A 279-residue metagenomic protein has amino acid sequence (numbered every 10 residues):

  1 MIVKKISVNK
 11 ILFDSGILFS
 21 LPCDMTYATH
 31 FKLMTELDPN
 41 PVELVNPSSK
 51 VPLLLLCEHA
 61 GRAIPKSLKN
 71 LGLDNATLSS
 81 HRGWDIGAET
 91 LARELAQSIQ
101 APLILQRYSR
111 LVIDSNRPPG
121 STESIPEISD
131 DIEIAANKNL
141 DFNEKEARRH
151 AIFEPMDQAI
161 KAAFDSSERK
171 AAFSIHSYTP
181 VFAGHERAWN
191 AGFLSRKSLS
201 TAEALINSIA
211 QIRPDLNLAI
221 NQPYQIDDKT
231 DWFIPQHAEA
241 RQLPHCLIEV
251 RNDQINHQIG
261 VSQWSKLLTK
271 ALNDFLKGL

Functional and structural regions predicted by a protein language model:
K5-I6, I11: Polybasic, lysine-rich low-complexity intrinsically disordered segments
T26-L279: N-terminal catalytic or cofactor-binding beta/alpha core of small enzyme domains
